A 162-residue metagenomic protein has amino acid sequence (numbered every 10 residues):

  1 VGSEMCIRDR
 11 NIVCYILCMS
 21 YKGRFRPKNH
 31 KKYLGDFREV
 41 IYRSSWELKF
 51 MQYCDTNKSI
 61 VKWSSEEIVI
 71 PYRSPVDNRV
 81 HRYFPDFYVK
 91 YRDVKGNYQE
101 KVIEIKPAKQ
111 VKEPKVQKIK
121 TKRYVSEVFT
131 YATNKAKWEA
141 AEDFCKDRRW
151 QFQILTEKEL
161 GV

Functional and structural regions predicted by a protein language model:
V1-I7: Short, small-residue-biased leader/transition segments that mark boundaries at the very start of proteins
N11-V162: Electrostatic, structured charged patches in enzyme active sites and in nucleic-acid/phosphate-binding
